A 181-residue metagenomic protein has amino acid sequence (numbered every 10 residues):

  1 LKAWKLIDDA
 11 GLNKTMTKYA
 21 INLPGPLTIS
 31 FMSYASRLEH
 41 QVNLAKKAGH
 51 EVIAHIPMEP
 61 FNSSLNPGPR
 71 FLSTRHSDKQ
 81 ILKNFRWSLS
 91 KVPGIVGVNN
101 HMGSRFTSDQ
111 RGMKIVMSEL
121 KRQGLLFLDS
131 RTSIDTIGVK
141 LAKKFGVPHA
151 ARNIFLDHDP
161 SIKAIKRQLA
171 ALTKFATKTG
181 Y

Functional and structural regions predicted by a protein language model:
L1-S64: Active-site beta->alpha N-cap acidic-glycine motif
K2-D9, P69-K79, D159-K163: Active-site mouth loops of central-metabolism enzymes
K14, A35, R75-H76, Q110: Solvent-exposed, flexible loop/coil residues
T17-I21, E39-N43, M113-M117, V139 (+1 more regions): Short amphipathic alpha-helical segments and helix-helix/interface helices
E39, S64-L65, V139, S161: Short Asp/Glu-rich motifs
Q41-G94: Substrate-binding cleft of extracellular glycoside hydrolase catalytic domains
D78-L169, F175-T177, Y181: Catalytic domains of cell-wall/extracellular-matrix polysaccharide-remodeling enzymes, centered on de-N-acetylation
